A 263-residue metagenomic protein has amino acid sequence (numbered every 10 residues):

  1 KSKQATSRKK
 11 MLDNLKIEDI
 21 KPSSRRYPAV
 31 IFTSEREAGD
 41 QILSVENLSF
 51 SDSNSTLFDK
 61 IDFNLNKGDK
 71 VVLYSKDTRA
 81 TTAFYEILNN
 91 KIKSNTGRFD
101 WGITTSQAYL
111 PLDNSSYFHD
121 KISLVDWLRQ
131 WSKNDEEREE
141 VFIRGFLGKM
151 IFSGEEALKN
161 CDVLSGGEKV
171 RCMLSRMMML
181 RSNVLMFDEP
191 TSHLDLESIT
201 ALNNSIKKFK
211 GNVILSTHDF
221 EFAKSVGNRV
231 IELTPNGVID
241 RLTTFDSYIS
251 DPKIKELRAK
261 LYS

Functional and structural regions predicted by a protein language model:
K1-D59: Flexible nucleotide-interacting loop at or near the entrance of a catalytic core
E35-S263: ABC ATP-binding cassette signature C-motif
